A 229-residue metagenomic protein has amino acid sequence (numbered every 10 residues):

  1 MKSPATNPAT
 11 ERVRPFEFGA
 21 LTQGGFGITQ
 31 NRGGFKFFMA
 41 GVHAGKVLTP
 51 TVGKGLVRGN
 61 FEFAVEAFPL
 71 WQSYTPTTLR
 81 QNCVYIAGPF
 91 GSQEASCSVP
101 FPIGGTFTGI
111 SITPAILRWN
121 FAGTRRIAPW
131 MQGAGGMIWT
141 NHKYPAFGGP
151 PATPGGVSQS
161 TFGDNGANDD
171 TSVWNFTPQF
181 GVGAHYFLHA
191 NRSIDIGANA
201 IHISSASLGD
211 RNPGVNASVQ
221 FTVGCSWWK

Functional and structural regions predicted by a protein language model:
T6-F16, T49-F61, A122-A128, L188-I194 (+1 more regions): Short loop/turn motifs that connect adjacent beta-strands in outer-membrane beta-barrel proteins
R14-A20, K54, R58-A67, P129-G135 (+3 more regions): Transmembrane beta-strands of outer-membrane beta-barrel proteins
T22-I28, A67-S73, G135-K143, A200-S204 (+1 more regions): Transmembrane beta-strands of outer-membrane beta-barrel pores
G24, K46-L48, W119-F121, A184-Y186 (+1 more regions): Residue-level signature of outer-membrane beta-barrel architecture
G24-A40: Surface-exposed strand-loop-strand hairpins of Gram-negative outer-membrane beta-barrel proteins
T29-G33, L70-I110, I138-V173, G209-N216: Extracellular/periplasm-exposed beta-strand and loop segments of Gram-negative cell-envelope proteins, dominated by
F37-G41, G109-P114, N175-Q179, S218-Q220: Transmembrane beta-barrel architecture of outer-membrane proteins
V42, V215-K229: Outer-membrane beta-barrel "beta-signal"
